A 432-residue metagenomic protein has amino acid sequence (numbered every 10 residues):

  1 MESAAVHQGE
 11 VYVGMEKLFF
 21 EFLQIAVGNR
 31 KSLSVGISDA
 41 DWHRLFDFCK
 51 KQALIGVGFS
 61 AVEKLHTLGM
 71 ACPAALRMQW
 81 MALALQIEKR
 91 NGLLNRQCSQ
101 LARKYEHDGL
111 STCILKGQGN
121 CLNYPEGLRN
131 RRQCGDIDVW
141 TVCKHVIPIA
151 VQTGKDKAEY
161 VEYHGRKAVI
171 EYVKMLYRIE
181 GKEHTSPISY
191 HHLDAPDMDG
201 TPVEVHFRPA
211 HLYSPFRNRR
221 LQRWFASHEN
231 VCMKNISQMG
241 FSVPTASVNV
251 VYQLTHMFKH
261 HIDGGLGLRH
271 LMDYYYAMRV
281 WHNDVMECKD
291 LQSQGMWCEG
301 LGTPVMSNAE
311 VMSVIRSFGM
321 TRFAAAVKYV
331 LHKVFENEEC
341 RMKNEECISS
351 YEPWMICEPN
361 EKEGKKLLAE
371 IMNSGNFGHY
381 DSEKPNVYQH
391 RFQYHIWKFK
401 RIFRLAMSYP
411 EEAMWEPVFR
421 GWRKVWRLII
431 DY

Functional and structural regions predicted by a protein language model:
A4-G135, T141-E287, W297-E339, K343-Y432: Conserved NTP-donor binding/palm subdomain of two-metal-ion nucleotidyltransferases/polymerases, i.e., the charged
